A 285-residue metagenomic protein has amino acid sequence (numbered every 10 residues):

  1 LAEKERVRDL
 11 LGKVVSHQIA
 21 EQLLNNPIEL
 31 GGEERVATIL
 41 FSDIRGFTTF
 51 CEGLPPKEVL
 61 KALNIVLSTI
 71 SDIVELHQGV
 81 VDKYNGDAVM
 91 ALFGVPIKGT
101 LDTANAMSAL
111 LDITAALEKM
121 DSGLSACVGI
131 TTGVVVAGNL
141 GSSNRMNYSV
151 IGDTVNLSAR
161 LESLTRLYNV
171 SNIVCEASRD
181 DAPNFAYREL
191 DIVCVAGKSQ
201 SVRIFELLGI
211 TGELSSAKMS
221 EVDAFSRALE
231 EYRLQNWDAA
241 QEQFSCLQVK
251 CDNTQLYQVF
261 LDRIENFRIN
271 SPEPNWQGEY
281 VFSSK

Functional and structural regions predicted by a protein language model:
L1, E5, T48-T49, L60 (+1 more regions): Charged alpha-helical signal-transmission linkers that cap and connect PAS-family sensory domains
L1-R35: Regulatory cytosolic signal-relay segments
V7, V15, I19, L40 (+9 more regions): Helical mechanochemical/support elements of P-loop NTPase systems and associated helical scaffolds
N26-S108, Y148: Catalytic NTP-binding/metal-coordinating core of nucleotidyl cyclase/transferase enzymes
L63-G79, V95-V128, T132, D153-R166 (+1 more regions): Alpha-helical scaffold within the catalytic cores of cyclic-nucleotide enzymes
L92-D102, V128-Y148, T165-Y168, L208-T211: Catalytic strand-loop-helix junctions within cyclic-nucleotide turnover domains
V135-A137, T165-A239, Q243-W276: Cytosolic regulatory/linker segments at or just downstream of nucleotide-handling modules in signal-transduction
E273-K285: Intrinsically disordered, low-complexity, charge-biased linker/tail regions
